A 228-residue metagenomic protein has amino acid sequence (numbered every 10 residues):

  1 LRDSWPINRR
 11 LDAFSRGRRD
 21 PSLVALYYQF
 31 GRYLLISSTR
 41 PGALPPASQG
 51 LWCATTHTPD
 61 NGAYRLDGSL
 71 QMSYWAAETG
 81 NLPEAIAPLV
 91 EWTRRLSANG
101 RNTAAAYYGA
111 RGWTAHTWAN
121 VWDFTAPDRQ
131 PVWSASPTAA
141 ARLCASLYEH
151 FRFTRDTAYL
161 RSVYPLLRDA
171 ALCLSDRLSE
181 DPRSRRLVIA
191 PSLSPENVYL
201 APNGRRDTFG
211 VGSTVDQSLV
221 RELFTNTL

Functional and structural regions predicted by a protein language model:
L1-Y64, L82-T103: Acidic/polar, glycine-enriched structural segments that form the non-catalytic walls/loops of the carbohydrate-binding
R2-V24, P165-R168, L178-N197: Extended hydrophobic/aromatic-rich secondary-structure runs
L23-Y27, S69, I86, A139 (+2 more regions): Hydrophobic (often cysteine-bearing) scaffold residues that line and stabilize catalytic clefts of nucleotide/cofactor
Y27-F30, A85-L96, A158-L174, L223: Extended, well-ordered alpha-helical scaffold segments
F30, L34-S37, L70-E84, P137 (+2 more regions): Alpha-helical support elements that line or immediately flank enzyme active sites and cofactor-binding pockets
R32-T39, E78, R94, A98 (+3 more regions): Sec-exported extracytoplasmic/periplasmic mature domains
A47-A63, G109-L160, S175-L228: The feature captures the catalytic groove of carbohydrate-active enzymes
R65-A104, G212-T227: Glycine-rich (often Gly-Gly/Gly-Pro-rich) flexible segments and glycine-rich loop motifs, frequently accented by
